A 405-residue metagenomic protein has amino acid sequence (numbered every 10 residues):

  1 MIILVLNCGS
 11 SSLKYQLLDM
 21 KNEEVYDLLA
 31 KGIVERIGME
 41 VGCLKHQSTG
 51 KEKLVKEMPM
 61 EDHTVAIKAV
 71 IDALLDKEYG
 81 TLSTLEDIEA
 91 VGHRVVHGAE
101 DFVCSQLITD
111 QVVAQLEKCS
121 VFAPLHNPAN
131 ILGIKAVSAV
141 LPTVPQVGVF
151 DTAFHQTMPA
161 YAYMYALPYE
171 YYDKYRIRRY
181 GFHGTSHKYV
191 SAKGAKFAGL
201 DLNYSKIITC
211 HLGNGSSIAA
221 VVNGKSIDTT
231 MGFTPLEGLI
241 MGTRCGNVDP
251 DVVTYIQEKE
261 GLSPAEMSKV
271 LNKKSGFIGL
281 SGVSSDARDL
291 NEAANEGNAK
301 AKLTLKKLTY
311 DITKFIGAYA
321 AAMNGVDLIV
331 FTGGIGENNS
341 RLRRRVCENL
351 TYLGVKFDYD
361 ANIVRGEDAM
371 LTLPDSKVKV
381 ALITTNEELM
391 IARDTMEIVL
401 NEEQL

Functional and structural regions predicted by a protein language model:
M1-A99: N-terminal glycine/serine-rich phosphate-binding loop of ATP-dependent small-molecule kinases, especially carbohydrate
A73-I88, G194-D201, I316-D327: Phosphate/pyrophosphate-binding loops at sites that engage ATP/ADP/AMP, CoA/4′-phosphopantetheine, polyphosphate
L74, E78-H126, F154-A162: Short beta-strand-loop/turn "lid" adjacent to the catalytic site in phosphate-handling enzymes
S83-V96, P145-V147, N324-G334: Short glycine-rich phosphate-binding loop at a beta-alpha junction
F154-E258: Glycine-rich phosphate-binding loop of actin/hexokinase-like ATP-binding domains
K269, G276-L280, A287-A322: Adenine-nucleotide phosphate-binding core of ATP-dependent small-molecule kinases
D327-L350: Glycine-rich phosphate-binding loops at beta-strand->alpha-helix junctions
D358, N362-E403: Glycine-rich phosphate-binding/hydrolytic loop that grips phosphoryl groups
